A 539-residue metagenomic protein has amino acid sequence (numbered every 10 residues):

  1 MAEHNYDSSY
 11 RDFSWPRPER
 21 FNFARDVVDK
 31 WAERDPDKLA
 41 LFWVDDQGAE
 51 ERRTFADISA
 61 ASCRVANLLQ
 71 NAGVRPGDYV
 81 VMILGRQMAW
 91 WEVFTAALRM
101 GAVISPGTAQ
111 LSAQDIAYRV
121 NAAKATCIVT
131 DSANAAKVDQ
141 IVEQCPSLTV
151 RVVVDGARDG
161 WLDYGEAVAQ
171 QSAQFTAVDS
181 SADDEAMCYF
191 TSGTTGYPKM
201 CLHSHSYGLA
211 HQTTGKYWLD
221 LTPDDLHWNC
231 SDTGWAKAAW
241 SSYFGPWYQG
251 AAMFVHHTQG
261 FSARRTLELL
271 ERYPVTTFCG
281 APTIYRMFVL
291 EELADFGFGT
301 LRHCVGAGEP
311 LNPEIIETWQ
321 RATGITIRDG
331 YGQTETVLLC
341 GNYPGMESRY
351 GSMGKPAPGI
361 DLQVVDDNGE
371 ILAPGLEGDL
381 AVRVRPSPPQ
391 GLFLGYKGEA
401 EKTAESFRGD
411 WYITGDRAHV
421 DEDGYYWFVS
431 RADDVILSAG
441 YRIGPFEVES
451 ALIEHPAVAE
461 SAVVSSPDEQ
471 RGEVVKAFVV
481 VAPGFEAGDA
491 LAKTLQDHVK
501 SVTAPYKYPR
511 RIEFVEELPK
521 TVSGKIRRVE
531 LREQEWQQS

Functional and structural regions predicted by a protein language model:
P36-L39, D159, A169-F190, Y197 (+1 more regions): Conserved pre-ATP/AMP-binding loop-to-beta segment of ANL
D37-T95, S112-A117, G165-A169, S206: Conserved AMP-binding/adenylate-forming core of the ANL superfamily
E51-A56, A186-A210: Conserved AMP-binding A3 loop
N71-A72, T95, R99-E166, P483: Structural core segment of the AMP-binding/adenylate-forming
L111, I128-D131, F278, P388 (+6 more regions): AMP-binding/adenylate-forming catalytic core of the ANL superfamily
Y189, Y248, V275-C279, V289-R349 (+1 more regions): Gly/Ser/Thr-rich phosphate-binding loop
L209-N229, T233-T276, E291: Conserved AMP-binding/adenylation subdomain of ANL enzymes
G359, E370-E405, I443: Conserved ATP/PPi-binding loop(s) of AMP-dependent carboxylate-activating enzymes
